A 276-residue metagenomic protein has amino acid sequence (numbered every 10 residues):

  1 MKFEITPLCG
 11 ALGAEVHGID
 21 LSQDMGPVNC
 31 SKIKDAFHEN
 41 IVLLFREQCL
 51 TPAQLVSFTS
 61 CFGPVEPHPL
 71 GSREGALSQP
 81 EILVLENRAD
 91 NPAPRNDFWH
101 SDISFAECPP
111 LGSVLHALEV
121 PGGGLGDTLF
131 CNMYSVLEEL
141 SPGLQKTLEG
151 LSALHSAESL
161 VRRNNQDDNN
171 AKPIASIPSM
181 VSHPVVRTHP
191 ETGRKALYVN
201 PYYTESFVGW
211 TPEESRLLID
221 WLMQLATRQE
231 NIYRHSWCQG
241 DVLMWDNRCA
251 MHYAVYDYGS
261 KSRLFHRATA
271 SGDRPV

Functional and structural regions predicted by a protein language model:
M1-V242, N247-V276: Non-heme Fe(II) oxygenase catalytic core, chiefly the N-lobe of the double-stranded beta-helix
